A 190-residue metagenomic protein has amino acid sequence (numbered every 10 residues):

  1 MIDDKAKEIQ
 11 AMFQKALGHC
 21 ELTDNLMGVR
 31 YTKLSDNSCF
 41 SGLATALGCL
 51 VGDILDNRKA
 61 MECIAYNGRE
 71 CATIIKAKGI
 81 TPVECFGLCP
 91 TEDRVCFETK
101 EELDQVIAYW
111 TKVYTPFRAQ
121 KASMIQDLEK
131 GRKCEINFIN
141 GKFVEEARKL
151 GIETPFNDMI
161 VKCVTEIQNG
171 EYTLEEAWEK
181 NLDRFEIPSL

Functional and structural regions predicted by a protein language model:
M1-L88: Internal alpha-helical scaffold of NAD(P)-dependent oxidoreductase catalytic cores
Q14, E62-L190: NAD(P)-dependent Rossmann-like dehydrogenase/reductase catalytic/cofactor-binding core
